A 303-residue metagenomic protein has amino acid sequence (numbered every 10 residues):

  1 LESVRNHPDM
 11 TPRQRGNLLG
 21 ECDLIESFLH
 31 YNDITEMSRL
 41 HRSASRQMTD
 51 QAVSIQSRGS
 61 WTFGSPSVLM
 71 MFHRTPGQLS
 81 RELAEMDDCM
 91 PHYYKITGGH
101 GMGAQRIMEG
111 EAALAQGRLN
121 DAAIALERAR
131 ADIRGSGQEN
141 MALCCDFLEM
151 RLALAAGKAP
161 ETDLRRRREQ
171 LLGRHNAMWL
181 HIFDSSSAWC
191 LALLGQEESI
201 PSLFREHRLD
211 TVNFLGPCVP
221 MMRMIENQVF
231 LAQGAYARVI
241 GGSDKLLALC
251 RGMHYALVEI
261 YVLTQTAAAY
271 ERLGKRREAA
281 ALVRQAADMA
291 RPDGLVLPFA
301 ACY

Functional and structural regions predicted by a protein language model:
L1-C144: Internal alpha-solenoid helical repeat scaffolds
L1-E2, T35-D50, L79-H92, N120-A131 (+4 more regions): Alpha-helical repeat scaffolds
M10-L19, Q51-V68, Y93-M108, I133-L148 (+7 more regions): Alpha-solenoid helical repeat architecture
C22-I25, L126, C145, L152 (+3 more regions): Generic L/I/V-rich hydrophobic alpha-helical segments across diverse proteins
Y31-D33, P76, Q116, A156 (+4 more regions): Structural motif corresponding to the intra-repeat A-B loop/turn of tetratricopeptide repeats
A112, A125, D146-L154, P160 (+9 more regions): A structural signal for the main folded, soluble domain(s) of proteins
